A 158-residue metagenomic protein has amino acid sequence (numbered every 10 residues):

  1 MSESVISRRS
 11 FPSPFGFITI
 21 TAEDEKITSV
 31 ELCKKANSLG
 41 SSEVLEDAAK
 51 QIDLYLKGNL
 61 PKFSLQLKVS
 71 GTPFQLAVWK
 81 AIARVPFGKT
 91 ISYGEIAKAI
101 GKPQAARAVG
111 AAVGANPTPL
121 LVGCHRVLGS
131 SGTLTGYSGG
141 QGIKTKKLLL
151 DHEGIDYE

Functional and structural regions predicted by a protein language model:
M1-Q104, H152-E158: Basic nucleic-acid-binding alpha-helical/helix-turn surface characteristic of O6-alkylguanine DNA
I18-T19, V127-G129: Active-site and channel-lining beta-strand-loop segments that bind or position nucleotide-derived/phosphorylated
K50, R107, K147: Active-site phosphate/pyrophosphate- and oxyanion-stabilizing loops and adjacent acidic/basic residues in soluble
G71, V113, S138-Q141: Structured beta->alpha junctions
Q104-T118: Regulatory, non-catalytic segments
L120-V127: Short Lys/Arg-enriched helix C-cap and helix-to-coil transition segments that create basic nucleic-acid-contact patches
S130-E158: …primarily DNA-binding HTH/wHTH and HhH modules…
